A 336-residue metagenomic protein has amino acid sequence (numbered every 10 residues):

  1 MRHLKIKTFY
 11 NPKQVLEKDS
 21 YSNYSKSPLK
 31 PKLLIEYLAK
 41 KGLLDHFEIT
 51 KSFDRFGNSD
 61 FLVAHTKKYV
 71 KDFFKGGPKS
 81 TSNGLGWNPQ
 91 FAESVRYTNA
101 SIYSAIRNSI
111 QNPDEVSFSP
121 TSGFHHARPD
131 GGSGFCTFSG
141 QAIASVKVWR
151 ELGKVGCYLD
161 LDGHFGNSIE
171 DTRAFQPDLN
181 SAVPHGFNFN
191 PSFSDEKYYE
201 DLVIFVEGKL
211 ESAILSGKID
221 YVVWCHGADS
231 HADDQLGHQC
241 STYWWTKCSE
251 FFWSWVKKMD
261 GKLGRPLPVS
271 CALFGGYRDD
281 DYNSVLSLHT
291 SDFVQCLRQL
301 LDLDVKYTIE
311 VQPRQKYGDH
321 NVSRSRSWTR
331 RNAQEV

Functional and structural regions predicted by a protein language model:
M1-F56: N-terminal low-complexity, Ser/Thr- and acidic-residue-enriched intrinsically disordered segments
L4, D72-V336: A general "terminal functional-core" signal
P12-Q14, K67, G123-F124: Short, flexible active-site-adjacent loop segments at beta-strand->alpha-helix junctions, enriched in small/polar
V15-Y21, R55-S59, P78-F91: Glycine-/proline-rich flexible loop or hinge segments
L29, L33, F56, H65-K68 (+2 more regions): Generic alpha-helix structural propensity
L29, S52-F56, A64-H65, K197 (+2 more regions): Short coil/turn linker and secondary-structure boundary residues
Y37-L38, L62, V222: Extended, charge-rich C-terminal regions with high alpha-helical propensity
F53-P78: Charged, often glycine-rich, active-site loop that binds/positions anionic groups
